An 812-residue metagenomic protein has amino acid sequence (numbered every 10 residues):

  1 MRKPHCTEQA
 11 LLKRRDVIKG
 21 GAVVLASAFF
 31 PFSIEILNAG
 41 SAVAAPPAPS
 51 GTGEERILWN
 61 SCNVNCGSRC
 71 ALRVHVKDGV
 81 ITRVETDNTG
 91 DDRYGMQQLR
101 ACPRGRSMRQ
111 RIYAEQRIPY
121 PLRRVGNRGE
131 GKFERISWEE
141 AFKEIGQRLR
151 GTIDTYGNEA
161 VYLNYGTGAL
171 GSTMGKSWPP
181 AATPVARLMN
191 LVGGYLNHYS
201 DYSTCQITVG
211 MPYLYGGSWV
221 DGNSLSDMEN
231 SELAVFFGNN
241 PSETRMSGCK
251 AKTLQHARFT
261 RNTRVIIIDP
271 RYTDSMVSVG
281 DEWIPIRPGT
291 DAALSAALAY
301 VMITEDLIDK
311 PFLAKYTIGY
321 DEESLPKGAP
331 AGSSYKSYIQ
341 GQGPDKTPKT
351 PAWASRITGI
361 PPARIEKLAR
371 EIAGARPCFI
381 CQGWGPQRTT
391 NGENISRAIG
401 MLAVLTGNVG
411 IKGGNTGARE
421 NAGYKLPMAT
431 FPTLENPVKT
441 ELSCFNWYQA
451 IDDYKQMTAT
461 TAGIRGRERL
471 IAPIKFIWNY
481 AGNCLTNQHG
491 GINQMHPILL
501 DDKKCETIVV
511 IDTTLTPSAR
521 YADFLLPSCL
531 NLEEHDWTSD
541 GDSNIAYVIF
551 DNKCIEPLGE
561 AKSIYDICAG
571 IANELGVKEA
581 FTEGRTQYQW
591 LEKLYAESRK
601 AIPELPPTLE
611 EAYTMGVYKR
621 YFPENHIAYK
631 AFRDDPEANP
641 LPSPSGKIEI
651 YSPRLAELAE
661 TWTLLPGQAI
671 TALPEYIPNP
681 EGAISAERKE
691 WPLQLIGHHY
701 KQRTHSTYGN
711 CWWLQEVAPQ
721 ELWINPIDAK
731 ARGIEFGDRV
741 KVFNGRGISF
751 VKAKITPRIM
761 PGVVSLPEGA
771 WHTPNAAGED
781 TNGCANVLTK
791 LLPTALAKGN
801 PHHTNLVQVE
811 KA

Functional and structural regions predicted by a protein language model:
R2-H5, W178-I268, A293, A403-Y521 (+3 more regions): Extended redox/cofactor-interaction regions of prokaryotic respiratory oxidoreductases
R2-L307, P361, Y480, K730 (+1 more regions): N-terminal export/assembly segments and adjacent metallocofactor-ligating motifs of anaerobic energy-metabolism
T273-A375: Long, well-ordered, tryptophan-enriched scaffold segments
D274, P517-F550: Flexible glycine/proline-rich, aromatic-decorated loop/lid segments
G280-I286, A546-P557: Short beta-alpha connecting loops at secondary-structure transitions that line or flank enzyme active sites
A331-G332, K336-D452: Active-site phosphate/pyrophosphate-binding segments
E506, K553-A572: Phosphate/diphosphate-binding loops
S563-A612, S706-Y708, W712-W723, I727-A812: Long, contiguous, secondary-structure-rich segments that constitute the structural scaffold of globular domains
